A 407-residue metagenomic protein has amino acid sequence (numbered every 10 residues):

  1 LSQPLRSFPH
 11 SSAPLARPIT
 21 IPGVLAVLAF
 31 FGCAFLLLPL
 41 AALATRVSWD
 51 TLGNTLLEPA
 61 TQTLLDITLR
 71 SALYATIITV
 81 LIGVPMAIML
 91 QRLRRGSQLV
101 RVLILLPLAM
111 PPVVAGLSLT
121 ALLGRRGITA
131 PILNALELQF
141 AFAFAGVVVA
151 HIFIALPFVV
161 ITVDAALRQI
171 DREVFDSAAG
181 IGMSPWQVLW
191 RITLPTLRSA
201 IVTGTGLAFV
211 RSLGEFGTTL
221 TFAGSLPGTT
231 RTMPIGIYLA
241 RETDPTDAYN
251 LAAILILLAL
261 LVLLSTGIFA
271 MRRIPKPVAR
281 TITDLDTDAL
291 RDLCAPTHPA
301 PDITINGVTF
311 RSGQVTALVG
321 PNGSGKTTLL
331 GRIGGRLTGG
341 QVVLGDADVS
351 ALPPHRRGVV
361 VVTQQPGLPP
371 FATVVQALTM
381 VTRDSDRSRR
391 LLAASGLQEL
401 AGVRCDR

Functional and structural regions predicted by a protein language model:
L15-S48, P59-R168, I192, T196-G217 (+4 more regions): Membrane-water interface segments at the C-terminal ends of transmembrane alpha-helices in multi-pass inner-membrane
A121, T218-P245: Glycine-rich helix-loop "coupling/hinge" segments at transmembrane-helix boundaries in multipass transporters
I181-M183, P195: Glycine/proline-centered hinge or cleavage motifs at structural transition points of membrane proteins
W186, D386-A401: Conserved ABC ATPase "signature" region
T316, T327-T338: Short, conserved post-Walker A segment of ABC-type ATPase nucleotide-binding domains
G339-D348: Conserved ABC transporter NBD signature motif
D348-V360, C405: ABC ATPase NBD coupling module
Q365, F371-R387: Q-loop/switch helix immediately C-terminal to the Walker
